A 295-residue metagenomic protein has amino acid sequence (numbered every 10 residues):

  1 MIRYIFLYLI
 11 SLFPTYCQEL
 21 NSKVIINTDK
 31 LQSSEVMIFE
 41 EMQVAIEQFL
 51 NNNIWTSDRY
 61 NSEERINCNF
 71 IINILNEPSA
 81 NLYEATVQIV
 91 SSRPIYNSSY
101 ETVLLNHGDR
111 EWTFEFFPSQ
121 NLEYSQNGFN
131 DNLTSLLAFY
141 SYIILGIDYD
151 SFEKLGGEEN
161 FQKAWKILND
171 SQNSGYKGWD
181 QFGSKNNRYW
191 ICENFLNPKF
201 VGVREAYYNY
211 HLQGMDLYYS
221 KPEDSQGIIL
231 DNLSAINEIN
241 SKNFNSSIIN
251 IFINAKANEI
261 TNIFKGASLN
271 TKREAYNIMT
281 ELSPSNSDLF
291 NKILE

Functional and structural regions predicted by a protein language model:
Y4-F13: Sec-dependent N-terminal signal peptides
Q18-E84, I95-N97: Start-of-domain marker
I25, G214-E295: A cross-kingdom marker for long, charged
D29-V36, E123-D131, K242: Second-shell loop/turn segments in exported
E47-W55, G146-D150, T261, K265: Sec-exported extracytoplasmic/periplasmic mature domains
E84-E193: Acidic/His-rich structured neighborhood in mature extracellular/periplasmic domains
G156-N245, I249: Flexible, glycine-rich surface segments
